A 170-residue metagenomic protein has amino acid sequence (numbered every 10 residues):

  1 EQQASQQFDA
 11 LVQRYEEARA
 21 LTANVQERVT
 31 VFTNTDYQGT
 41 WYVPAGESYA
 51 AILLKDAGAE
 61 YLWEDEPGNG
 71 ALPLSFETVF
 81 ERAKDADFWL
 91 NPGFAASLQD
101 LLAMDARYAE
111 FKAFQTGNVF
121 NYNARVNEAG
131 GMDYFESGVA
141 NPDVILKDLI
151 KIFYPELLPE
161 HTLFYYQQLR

Functional and structural regions predicted by a protein language model:
E1, S5-F8, S48, M104-F111: Short, structured coil/loop segments at alpha-helix boundaries
E1-G39, N127-R170: Extracytoplasmic substrate-binding proteins
L21-D105: Flexible, glycine-rich surface segments
G70-L157, Y165-R170: C-terminal soluble interaction/assembly domains
